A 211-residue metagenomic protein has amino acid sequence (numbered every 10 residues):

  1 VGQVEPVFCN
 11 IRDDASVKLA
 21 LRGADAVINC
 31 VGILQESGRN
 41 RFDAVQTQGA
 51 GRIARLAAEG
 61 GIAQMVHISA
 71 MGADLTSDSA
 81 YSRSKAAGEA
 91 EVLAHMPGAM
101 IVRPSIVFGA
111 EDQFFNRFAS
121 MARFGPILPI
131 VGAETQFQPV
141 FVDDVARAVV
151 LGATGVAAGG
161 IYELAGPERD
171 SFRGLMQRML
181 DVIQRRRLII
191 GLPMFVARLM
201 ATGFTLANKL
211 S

Functional and structural regions predicted by a protein language model:
G2-G60, M71-S77: NAD(P)H-binding glycine-rich loop region in Rossmannoid oxidoreductase-like domains and their noncatalytic homologs
D43-A50, V66, K85, Q138: Short alpha-helix in the Rossmann-fold core of NAD(P)-dependent oxidoreductases
R52, Q113-F114, G132-T154, G160-E163: Substrate-positioning beta->alpha
E59-Q64, M96-P97: A short helix->loop->beta-strand "cap" motif at the edges of active sites that frequently abuts
S69, E89-S120: Conserved beta-loop-beta element that borders a ligand/cofactor-binding pocket
F118-G132: A short C-terminal helix-loop "cap" of Rossmann-like NAD(P)-dependent dehydrogenase/epimerase domains
G152-S211: Mid/C-terminal beta-alpha module of Rossmann-like enzyme folds, strongest in SDR-family dehydrogenases/epimerases
